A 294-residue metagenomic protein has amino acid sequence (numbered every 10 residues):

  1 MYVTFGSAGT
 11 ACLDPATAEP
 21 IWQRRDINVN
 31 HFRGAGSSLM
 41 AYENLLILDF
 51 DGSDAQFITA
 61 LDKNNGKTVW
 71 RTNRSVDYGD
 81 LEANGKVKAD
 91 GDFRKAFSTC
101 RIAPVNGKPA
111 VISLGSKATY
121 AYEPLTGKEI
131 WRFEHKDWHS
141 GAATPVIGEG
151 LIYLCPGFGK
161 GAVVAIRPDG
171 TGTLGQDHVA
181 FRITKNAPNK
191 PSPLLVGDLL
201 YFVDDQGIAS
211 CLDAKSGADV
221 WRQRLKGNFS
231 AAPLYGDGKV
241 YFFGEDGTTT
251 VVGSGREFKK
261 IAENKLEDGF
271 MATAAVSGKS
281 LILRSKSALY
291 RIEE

Functional and structural regions predicted by a protein language model:
M1-E294: Noncatalytic, solvent-exposed loop/strand surfaces of beta-propeller-type extracellular/periplasmic domains
